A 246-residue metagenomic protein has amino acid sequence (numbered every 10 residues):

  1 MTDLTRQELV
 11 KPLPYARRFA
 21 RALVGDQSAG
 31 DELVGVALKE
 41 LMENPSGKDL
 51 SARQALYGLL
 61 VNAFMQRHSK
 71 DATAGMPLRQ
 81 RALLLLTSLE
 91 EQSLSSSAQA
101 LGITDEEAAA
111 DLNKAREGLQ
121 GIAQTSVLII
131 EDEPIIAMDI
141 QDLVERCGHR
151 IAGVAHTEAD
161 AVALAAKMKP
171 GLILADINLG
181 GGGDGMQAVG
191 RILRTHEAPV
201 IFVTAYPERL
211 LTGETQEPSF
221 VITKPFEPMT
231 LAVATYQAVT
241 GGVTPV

Functional and structural regions predicted by a protein language model:
M1-R18, S28, M42, S46-G47 (+1 more regions): A short, charge-rich alpha-helical start-of-domain segment used by transcription regulators
L13, D31-N44, K48-K70: Σ70-family region 2.3-2.4 aromatic/basic alpha-helix that recognizes the −10 promoter and nucleates DNA melting
A74-S96: Short amphipathic alpha helix immediately N-terminal
T125-I135, I140-V144: Conserved acidic segment of CheY-like receiver
V154-L172: Acidic, metal-coordinating helix/loop segments flanking the phosphotransfer/catalytic sites of two-component signaling
D176-I177: Active-site residues of response regulator receiver
M186-A198, G213: Short amphipathic alpha-helix used as the core "switch/output" element in two-component signaling
I201-T204: Hydrophobic/aromatic residues positioned on beta-strands within the core alpha/beta folds
